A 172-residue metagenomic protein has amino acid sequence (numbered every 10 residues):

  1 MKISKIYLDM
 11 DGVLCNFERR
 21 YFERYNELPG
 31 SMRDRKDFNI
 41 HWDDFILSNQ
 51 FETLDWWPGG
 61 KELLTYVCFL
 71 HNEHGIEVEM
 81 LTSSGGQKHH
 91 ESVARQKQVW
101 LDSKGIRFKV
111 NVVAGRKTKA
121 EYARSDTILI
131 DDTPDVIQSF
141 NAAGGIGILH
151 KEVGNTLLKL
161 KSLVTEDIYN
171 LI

Functional and structural regions predicted by a protein language model:
M1-S48, A142, E152: Active-site neighborhood of HAD-like aspartate-dependent phosphohydrolases
K36-W42, I148-I168: A short, conserved beta-to-alpha structural element at the edge of catalytic cores that scaffolds binding
L54-D55, G60-A94, L101: Substrate-recognition element of Asp-dependent hydrolases with the DxDx(T/V) motif
T65-C68, Q98, D102, Q138-N141 (+1 more regions): Class I S-adenosyl-L-methionine
G75-I76, I106, G145: Short phosphate-binding/catalytic loops that engage adenosine nucleotides
L81-T127, D135-I137: Substrate-recognition "cap/lid" segment bordering the active-site pocket of phosphatases
I128-L160: Acidic, Mg2+-coordinating phosphoryl-transfer loop and its flanking beta/alpha structural elements, shared across
